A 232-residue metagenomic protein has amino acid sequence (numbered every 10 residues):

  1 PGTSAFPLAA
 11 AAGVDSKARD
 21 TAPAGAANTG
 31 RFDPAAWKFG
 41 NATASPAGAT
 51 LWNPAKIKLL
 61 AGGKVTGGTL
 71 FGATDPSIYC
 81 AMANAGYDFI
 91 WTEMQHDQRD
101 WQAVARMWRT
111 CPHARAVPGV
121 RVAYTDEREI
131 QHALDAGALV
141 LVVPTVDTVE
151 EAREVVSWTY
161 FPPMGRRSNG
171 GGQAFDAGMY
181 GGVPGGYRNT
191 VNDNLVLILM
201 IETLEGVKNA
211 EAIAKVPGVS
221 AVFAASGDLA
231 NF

Functional and structural regions predicted by a protein language model:
G2-T3, P7-F232: Expand to "…catalyze enediolate/carbanion chemistry for C-C bond making/breaking, isomerization, decarboxylation
